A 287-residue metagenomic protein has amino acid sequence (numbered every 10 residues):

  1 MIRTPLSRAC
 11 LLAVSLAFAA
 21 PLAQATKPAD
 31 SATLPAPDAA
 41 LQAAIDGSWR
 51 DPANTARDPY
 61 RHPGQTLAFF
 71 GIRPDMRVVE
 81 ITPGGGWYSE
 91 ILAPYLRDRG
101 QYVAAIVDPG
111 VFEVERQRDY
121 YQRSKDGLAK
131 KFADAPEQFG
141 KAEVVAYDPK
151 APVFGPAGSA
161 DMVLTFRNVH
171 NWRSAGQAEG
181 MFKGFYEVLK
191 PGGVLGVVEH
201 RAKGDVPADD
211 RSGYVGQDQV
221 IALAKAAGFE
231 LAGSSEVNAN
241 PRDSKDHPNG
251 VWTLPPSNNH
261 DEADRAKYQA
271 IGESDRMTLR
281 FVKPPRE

Functional and structural regions predicted by a protein language model:
A40-F69, R73: Class I SAM-dependent methyltransferase Rossmann-like catalytic core, especially the SAM/SAH-binding loop
P74-G84: Conserved class I S-adenosyl-L-methionine
A93, A178-P191: A short glycine-rich, Lys/Arg-flanked "PGG" loop and its adjoining helix->strand segment in the class I
L96-R97, W172-R173, L189-K190: Helix-to-beta-strand junctions that scaffold the AdoMet/dcAdoMet cofactor pocket in Class I SAM-dependent enzymes
Q117-A151: S-adenosyl-L-methionine
V153-V163: A short acidic, Gly/Pro-enriched loop at the edge of an enzyme's catalytic core that lines a small-molecule cofactor
G192-R201: Conserved beta-strand signature within the Rossmann-like core of class I S-adenosyl-L-methionine
Y268-E287: C-terminal lobe and adjacent flexible extensions of AdoMet/dcAdoMet transferase-like proteins
